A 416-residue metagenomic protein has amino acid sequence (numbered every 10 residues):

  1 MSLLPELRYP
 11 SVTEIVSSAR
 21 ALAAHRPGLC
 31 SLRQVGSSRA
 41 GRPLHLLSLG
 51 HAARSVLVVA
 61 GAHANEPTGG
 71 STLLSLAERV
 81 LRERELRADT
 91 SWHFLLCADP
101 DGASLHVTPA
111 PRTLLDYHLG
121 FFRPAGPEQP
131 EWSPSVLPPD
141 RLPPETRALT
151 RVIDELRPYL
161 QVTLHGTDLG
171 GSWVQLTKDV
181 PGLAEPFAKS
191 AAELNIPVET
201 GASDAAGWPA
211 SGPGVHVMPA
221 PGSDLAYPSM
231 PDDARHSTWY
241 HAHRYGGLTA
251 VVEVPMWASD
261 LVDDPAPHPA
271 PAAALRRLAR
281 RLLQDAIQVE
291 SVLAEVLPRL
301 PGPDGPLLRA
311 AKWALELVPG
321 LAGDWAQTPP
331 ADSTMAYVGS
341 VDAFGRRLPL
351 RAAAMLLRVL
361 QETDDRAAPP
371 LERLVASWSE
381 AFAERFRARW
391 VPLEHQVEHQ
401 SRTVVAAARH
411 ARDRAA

Functional and structural regions predicted by a protein language model:
M1-L44: Short glycine- and acidic-rich boundary segments immediately preceding or forming the N-terminal edge of structured
S2-Y9, P181-A416: C-terminal accessory segments enriched in acidic
L32, L46, F94, Q161 (+1 more regions): Conserved beta-strand scaffold positions in the cores of enzyme catalytic domains, especially in NTP/NDP-utilizing
H45-A53: Short beta-strand-to-loop junctions in surface cap/lid or active-site-entrance loops
A53-S55, T68-G69, L86-A184, A188 (+4 more regions): Active-site/substrate-binding loop(s) of hydrolase catalytic cores
L57-A60: Short hydrophobic beta-strand that contains or immediately precedes a catalytic carboxylate
H63-S71: Di-metal (Zn2+ and/or Mg2+/Mn2+) metal-binding site signature of metallo-dependent hydrolases with the MBL/beta-CASP
L76-D89: Flexible, small-residue-rich helix->loop connector segments that border functional cores
